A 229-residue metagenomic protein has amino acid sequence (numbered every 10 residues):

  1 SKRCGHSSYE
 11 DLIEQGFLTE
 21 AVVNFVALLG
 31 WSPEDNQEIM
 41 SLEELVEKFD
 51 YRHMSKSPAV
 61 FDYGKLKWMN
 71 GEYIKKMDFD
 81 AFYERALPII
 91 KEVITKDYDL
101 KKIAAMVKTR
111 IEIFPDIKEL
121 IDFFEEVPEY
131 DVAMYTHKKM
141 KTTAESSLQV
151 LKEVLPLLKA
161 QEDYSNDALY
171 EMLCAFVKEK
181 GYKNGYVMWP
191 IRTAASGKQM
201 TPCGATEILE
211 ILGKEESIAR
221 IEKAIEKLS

Functional and structural regions predicted by a protein language model:
S1-K76, R85-P88, E171, M188-M200 (+1 more regions): Alpha-helical recognition segments enriched in aromatics with Gly/Pro capping that present substrate-recognition
E14, G71-K75, K91, T95 (+4 more regions): Amphipathic alpha-helical interaction elements
T19, L42, L100-A104, L151 (+2 more regions): Short runs of predominantly hydrophobic/aromatic residues within well-ordered alpha helices that form helix-helix
E34-Q37, P58, K96-D99, S165 (+3 more regions): Short, surface-exposed helix-loop/turn micro-motifs enriched in polar/charged residues
V46-M54, V93, I111, D131-M134 (+2 more regions): Short, mixed-charge aromatic SLiMs
F79-K180: Small-residue-rich helix-loop
N166-L228: Charged substrate- and nucleic-acid-binding regions of tRNA-handling and nucleotidyl-transfer enzymes, centered on
